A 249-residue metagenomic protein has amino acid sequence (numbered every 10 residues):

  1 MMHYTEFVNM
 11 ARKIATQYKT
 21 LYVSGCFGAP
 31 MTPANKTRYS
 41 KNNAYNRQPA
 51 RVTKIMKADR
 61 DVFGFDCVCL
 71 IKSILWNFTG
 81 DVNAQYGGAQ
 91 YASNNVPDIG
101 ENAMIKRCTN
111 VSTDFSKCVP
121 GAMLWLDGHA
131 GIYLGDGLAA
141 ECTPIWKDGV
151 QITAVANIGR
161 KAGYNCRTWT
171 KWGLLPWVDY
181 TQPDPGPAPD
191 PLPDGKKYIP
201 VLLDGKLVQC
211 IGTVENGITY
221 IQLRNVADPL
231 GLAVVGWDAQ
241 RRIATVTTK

Functional and structural regions predicted by a protein language model:
M1-A84, D127-H129, A140-C142, L175-P183 (+1 more regions): N-terminal capping segments
M2-R12, G80-T153: ...with weaker cross-activation on analogous glycine-rich loops/strands in unrelated enzymes
M31-K57, V82-T113, V150-K171: Surface-exposed intrinsically disordered loops and tails
G64-V68, W169, Y220-L223: Short alpha-helical patches at coil-to-helix transitions and adjacent helical residues in well-structured domains
F78-Q90, G173-Y180, D228-R242: Short, well-structured beta-strand/strand-turn elements
K161-P189: Low-complexity, Gly/Ser/Thr/Pro-rich intrinsically disordered linker/tail segments
Q182-K249: Primary recognition of N-terminal secretory signal peptides and signal-anchoring hydrophobic helices
